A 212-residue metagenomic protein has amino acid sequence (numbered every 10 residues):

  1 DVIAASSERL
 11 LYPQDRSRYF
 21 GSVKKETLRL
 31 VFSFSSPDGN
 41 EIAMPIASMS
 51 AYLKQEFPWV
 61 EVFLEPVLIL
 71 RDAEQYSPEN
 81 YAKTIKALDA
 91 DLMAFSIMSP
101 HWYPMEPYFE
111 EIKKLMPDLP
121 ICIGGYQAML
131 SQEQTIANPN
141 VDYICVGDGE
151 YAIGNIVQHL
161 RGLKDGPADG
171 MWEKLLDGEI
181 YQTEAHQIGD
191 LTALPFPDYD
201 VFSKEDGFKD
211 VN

Functional and structural regions predicted by a protein language model:
V2, L11-Y12, Y19: Short, positively charged and aromatic/hydrophobic N-terminal segments
V2, T192-N212: Radical SAM [4Fe-4S] cluster-binding motif and immediate context
A5-E8, R29: Serine/threonine-rich, low-complexity intrinsically disordered segments
S6-S7, S17, S22: Serine residues within intrinsically disordered or low-complexity segments
E26-D38: Nucleotide-activated donor-dependent transferases that construct or modify glycoconjugates
S36-M44, I97-W102: A short, glycine/small-residue-rich beta-strand->loop->alpha-helix junction that serves as a flexible
I46-K54: Short catalytic helix/loop segments, enriched in acidic residues and glycine and frequently bearing histidine
Y52, V62-Q187: Glycine-rich beta-alpha loop elements in corrinoid/cobalamin-binding modules across cobalamin-dependent enzymes
